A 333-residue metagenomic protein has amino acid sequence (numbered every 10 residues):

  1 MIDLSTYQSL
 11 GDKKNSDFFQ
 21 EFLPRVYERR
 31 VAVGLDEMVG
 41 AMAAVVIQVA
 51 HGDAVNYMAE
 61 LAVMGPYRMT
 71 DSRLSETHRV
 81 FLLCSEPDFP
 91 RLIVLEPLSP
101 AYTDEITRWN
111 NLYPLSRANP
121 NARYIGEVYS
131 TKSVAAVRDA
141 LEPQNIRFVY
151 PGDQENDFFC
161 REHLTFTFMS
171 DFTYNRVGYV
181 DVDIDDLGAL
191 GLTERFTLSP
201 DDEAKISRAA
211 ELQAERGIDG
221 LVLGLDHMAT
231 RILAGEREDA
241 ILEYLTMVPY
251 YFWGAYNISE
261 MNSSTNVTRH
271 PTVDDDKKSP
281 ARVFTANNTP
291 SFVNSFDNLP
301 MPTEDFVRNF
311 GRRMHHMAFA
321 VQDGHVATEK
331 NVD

Functional and structural regions predicted by a protein language model:
M1-V39, A43-V49, V63-N119, R123-I232 (+3 more regions): Vicinal oxygen chelate
A54, P120, L221, R237 (+2 more regions): Active-site-proximal structural scaffolding
A54-Y57, R237-I241, P300, H325 (+1 more regions): Well-ordered, non-membrane alpha-helical segments in soluble/globular domains
Y57, L98, R237, H270 (+1 more regions): Extended accessory and catalytic-adjacent subdomains in large enzymes
Y57-A62, L141, I241-V248, N331: Conserved active-site tyrosine of GNAT-family acetyltransferases
L225-N287: Beta-propeller domains
S279-G311: Flexible internal linker/loop segments at domain or repeat junctions
R308-G311, H315-D333: Active-site/pore-lining binding-face segments in mid-to-C-terminal subdomains
